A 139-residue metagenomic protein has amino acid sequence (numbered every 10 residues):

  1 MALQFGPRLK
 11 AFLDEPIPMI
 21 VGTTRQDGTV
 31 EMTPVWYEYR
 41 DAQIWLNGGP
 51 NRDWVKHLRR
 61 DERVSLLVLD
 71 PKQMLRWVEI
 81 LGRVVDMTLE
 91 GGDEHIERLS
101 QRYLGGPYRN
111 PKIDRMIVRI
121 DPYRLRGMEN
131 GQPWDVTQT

Functional and structural regions predicted by a protein language model:
M1-I20: Short, basic/aromatic recognition patches
A2-Q4, L75-T139: Charged, gly/pro-rich active-site loop segments
K10-A11, W36, K56, Y108-N110: Short secondary-structure boundary/capping segments
L13-D14, R59-R60, S100: Alpha-helix boundary recognition
P16-G49, L58, S65-V68, E79-I80: Short beta-strand segments
D27-T29, D70-M74, K112: A short beta-turn/loop motif at secondary-structure boundaries
R52-W54, Q73, W134: Short, surface-exposed beta-strand-loop junctions and turns on beta-sheet-rich folds
V55-D61, W77, T139: A short, polar/proline- and glycine-enriched secondary-structure boundary/capping micro-motif
